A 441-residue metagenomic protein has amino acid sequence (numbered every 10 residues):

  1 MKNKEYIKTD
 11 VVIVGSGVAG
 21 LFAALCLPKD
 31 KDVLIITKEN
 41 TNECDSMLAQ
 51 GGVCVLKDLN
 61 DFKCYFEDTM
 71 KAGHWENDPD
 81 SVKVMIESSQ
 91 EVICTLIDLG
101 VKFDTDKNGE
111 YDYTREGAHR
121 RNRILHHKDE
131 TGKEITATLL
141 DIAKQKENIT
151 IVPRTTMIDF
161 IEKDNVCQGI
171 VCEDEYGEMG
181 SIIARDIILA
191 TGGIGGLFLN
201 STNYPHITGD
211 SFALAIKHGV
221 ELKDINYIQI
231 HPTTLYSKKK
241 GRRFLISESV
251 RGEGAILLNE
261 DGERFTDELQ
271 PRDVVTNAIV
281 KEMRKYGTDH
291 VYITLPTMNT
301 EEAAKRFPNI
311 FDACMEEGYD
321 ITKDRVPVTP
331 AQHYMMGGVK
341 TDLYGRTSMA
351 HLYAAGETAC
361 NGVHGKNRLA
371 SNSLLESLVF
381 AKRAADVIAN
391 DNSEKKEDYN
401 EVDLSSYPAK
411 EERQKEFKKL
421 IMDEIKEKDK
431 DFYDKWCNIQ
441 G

Functional and structural regions predicted by a protein language model:
M1-K2, I7-T9, V18, C26 (+12 more regions): Glycine- and aromatic-enriched mobile tails/lids
D32-T37, D224: Short beta-strand "acidic-cap" motif of Rossmann-like dinucleotide-binding folds
T41, L214, V220-D320, V387: An anion/pyrophosphate-binding glycine-rich loop and adjacent beta-alpha core in soluble alpha-beta enzymes
C54-M85: Glycine-rich active-site loop/strand segments that organize a redox cofactor
P79-Q90, R123-D141, V152, T202-G209 (+2 more regions): Short beta-strand to alpha-helix junction loop
D98-E178, A190, T234-S237, L257: Conserved redox-cofactor binding core of oxidoreductases
V152-P153, I158-C167, C172-E173, R306-C360 (+1 more regions): A glycine-rich dinucleotide-binding beta-alpha-beta segment and adjacent secondary-structure elements that constitute
D186-K240, F244, L374, L378: Glycine-rich loop(s) and the adjacent beta-strand/alpha-helix scaffold that form part
